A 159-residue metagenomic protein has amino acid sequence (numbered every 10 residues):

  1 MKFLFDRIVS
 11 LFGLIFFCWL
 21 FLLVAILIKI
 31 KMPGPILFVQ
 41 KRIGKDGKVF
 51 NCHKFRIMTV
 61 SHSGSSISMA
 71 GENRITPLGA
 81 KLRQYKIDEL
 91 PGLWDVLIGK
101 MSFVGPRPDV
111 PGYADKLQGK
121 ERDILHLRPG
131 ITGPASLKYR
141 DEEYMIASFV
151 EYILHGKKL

Functional and structural regions predicted by a protein language model:
M1, F16, I67, G71 (+1 more regions): Aromatic-acidic/polar surface patches that form glycan- and anion
M1-S61: A hydrophobic, helix-centered structural microdomain
R7, H126-L159: C-terminal terminal-structure detector
A25-K29, I57-V60, A80-R83, D95 (+1 more regions): Generic alpha-helical structural context detector
N51-A80: Acidic, Ser/Thr-rich low-complexity segments on the non-lumenal side of membrane proteins
M58, F103, R140-Y144: Short, charged/polar surface micro-motifs in flexible loops or helix N-caps
S61-S68, P106, V110-A114, M145-F149: Cytochrome P450 core scaffold surrounding the K-helix E-X-X-R motif and the conserved "meander" helix-loop region
A70-P134: A short, structured surface patch at a secondary-structure boundary
